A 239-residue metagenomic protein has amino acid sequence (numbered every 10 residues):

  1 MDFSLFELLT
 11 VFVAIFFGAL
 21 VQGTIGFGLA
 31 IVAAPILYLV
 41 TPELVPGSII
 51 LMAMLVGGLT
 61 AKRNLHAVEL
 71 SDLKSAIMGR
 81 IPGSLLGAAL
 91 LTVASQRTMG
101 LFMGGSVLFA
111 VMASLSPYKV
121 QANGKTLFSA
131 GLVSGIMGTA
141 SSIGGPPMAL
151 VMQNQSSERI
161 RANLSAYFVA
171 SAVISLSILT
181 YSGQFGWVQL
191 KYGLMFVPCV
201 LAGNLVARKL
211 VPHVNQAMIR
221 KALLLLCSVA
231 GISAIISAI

Functional and structural regions predicted by a protein language model:
E7-K74, G131, G138, G145-V200 (+1 more regions): Small-residue-rich hydrophobic segments that form or flank transmembrane alpha-helices in multi-pass membrane proteins
L8, I50, M103-V107, V111 (+4 more regions): Residues within membrane-spanning alpha-helices of integral membrane proteins, especially the hydrophobic core/packing
A34, A88-T92, R208-K209: Small-residue-mediated transmembrane helix hinge/kink sites in multi-pass secondary transporters
L44-L115: Membrane helix-loop-helix hairpins that form the core translocation module of multi-pass transporters
S71-R80, G100-G104, N123-V133, R159-A166 (+1 more regions): Cytoplasmic-side transmembrane-helix entry/capping segments in multi-pass membrane proteins
L205-C227: Interfacial loop-to-transmembrane junctions
S233-I239: Juxtamembrane boundary at the C-terminal end of a transmembrane helix
